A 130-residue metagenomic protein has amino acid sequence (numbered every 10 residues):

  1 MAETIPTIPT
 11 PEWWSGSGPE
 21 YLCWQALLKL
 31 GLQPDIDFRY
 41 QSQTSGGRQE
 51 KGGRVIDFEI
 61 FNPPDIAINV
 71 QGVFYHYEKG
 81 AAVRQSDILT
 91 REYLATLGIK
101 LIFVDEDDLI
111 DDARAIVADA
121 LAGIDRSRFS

Functional and structural regions predicted by a protein language model:
M1-S130: Nucleic-acid endo/exonuclease domains
